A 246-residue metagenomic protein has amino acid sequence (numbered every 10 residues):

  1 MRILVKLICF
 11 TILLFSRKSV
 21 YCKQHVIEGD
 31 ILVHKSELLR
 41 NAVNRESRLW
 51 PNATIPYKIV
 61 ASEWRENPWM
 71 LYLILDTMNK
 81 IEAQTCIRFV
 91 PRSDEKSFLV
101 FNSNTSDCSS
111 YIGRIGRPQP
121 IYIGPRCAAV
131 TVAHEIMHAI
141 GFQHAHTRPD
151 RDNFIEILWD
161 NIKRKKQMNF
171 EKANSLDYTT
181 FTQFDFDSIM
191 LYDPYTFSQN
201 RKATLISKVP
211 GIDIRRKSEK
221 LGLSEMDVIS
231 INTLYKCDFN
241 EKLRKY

Functional and structural regions predicted by a protein language model:
R2-L7, T11-Y246: Zinc-dependent metalloendopeptidases
